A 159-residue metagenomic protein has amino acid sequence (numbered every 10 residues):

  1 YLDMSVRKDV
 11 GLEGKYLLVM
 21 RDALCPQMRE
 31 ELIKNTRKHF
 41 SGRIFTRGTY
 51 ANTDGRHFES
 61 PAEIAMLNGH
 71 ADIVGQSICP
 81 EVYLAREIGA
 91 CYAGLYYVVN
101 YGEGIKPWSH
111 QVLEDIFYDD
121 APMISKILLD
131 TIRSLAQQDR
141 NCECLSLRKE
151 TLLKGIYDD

Functional and structural regions predicted by a protein language model:
Y1-Y101, Q111, D115, L128-D159: Glycine-rich phosphate- or other oxyanion-binding loops that anchor nucleotides, phosphorylated ligands
I105-W108: C-terminal membrane module of polytopic membrane proteins
D119-S125: Well-ordered alpha/beta subsegment
